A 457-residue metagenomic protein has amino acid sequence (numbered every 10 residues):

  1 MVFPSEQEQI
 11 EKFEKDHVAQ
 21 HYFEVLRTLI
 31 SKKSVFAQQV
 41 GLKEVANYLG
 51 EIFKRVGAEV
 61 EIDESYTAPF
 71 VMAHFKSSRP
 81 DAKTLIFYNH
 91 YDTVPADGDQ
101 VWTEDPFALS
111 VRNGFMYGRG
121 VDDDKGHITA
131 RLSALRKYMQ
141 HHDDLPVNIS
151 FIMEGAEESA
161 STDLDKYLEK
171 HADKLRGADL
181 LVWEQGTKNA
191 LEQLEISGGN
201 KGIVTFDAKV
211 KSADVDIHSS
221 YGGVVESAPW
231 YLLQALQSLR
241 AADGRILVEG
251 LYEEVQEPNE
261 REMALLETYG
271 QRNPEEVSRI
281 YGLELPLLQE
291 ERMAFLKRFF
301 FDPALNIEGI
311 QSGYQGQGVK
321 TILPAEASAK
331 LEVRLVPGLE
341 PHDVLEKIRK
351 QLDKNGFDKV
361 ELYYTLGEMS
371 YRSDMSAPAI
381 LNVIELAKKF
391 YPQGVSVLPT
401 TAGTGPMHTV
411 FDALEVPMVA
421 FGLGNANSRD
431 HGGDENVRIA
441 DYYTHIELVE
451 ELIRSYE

Functional and structural regions predicted by a protein language model:
V2-D99, E326: N-terminal helical capping/dimerization or prosegment-like subdomains of hydrolases acting on amide or phosphate bonds
P80, L191, L247-E326, R334-K347 (+2 more regions): An extended, acidic, His-containing surface patch that forms the Zn2+-binding/catalytic region of metallohydrolases
A82-M153, T444: Active-site metal-coordination/substrate-binding segment of hydrolases, especially metallo-dependent peptidases
Y91-D92, L239, D243, R349-D358: A common structural junction motif
Y91-T93, F115, I152-A160, E184-N189 (+3 more regions): Acidic, glycine-rich active-site loops and adjacent beta-strand->loop/helix elements that engage anionic groups
D124-G199: Acidic/histidine-rich catalytic neighborhood of metal-dependent amide-processing enzymes
K166, G222-G244: A short core secondary-structure module
E195-K211, F421: Flexible glycine/proline-rich, aromatic-decorated loop/lid segments
